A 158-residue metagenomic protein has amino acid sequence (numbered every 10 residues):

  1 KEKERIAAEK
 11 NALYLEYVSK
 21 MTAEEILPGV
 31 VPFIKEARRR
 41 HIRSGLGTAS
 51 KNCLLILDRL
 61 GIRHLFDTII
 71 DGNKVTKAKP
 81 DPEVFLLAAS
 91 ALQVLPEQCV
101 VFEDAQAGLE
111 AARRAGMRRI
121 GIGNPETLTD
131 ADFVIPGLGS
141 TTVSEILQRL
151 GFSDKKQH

Functional and structural regions predicted by a protein language model:
K1-Y17: A metal-dependent, Asp-based hydrolase signature
E2-R5, E25-G29, T48, N52 (+1 more regions): Alpha-helix N-cap and coil->helix boundary residues
K3, S19, A23, L46 (+2 more regions): Alpha-helix initiation/capping motif
R5, Y17, E25-I26, L55-I56 (+1 more regions): Residue-level preference for alpha-helix termini and adjacent loops
A12-A23, V84, R114-A115: Short amphipathic alpha-helical segments at helix boundaries and their inter-helical linkers
E16-L46: Short, acidic loop-to-helix structural element flanking the phosphoryl-transfer center in phosphate-processing enzymes
V31, K35-R39, S50-H158: Asp-based, Mg2+/Mn2+-dependent phosphohydrolase catalytic module
